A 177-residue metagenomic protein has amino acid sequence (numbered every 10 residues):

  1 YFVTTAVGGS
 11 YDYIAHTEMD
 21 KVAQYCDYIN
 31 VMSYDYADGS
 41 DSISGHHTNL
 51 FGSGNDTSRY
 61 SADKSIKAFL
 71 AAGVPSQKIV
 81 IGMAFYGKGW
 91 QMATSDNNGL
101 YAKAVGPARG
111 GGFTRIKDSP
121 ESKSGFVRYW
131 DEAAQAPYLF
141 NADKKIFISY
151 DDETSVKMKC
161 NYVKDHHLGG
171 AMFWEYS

Functional and structural regions predicted by a protein language model:
Y1-D118: Substrate-binding surface in catalytic domains of secreted glycosidases
Q24, N30, S65, N97 (+5 more regions): A general marker of short, structured functional hotspots
M32-Y34, T48-N49, A84, A136-Y138 (+2 more regions): Flexible, active-site-adjacent loop/turn segments at secondary-structure boundaries
G52-T57, D143-E153, M172-S177: Active-site rim elements
A93-A102, K159-S177: C-terminal/domain-terminus segments
G106-H167: Hydrophobic, secondary-structure "cap" segments at the distal end of domains
